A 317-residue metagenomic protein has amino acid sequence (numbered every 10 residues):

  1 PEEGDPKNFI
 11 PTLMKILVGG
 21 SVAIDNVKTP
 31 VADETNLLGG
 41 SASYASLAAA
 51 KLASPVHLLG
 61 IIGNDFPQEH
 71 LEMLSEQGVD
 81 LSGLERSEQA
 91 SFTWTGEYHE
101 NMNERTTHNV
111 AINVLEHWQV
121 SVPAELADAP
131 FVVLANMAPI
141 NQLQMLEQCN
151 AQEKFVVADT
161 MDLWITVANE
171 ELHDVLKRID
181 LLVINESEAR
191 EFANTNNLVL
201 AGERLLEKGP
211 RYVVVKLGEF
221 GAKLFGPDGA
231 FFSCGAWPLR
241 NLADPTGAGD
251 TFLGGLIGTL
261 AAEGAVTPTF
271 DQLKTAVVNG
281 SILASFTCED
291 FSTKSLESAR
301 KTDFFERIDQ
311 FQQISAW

Functional and structural regions predicted by a protein language model:
D5-N8: Intrinsic-disorder-associated, low-complexity terminal segments enriched in Asp/Asn/His/Tyr and depleted of Lys/Arg
L13-L17: Extreme N-terminal starter segment of soluble prokaryotic enzymes
I24-N36, K51-V133, M145-E153, F305-W317: Conserved N-terminal subdomain of the carbohydrate kinase-like
S41-A50, L146: Histidine-anchored nucleotide/phosphate-binding helix
S46-P55, T259-A261: Alpha-helix C-terminal capping segments
L47, W94-E97, G221-F225: Short beta-strand scaffold segments in enzyme catalytic cores
F131-E203, R211, G221: Conserved beta-alpha-beta core of the PfkB/ribokinase-like small-molecule kinase fold
L198-W317: Conserved phosphate-binding/catalytic region of the ribokinase-like
